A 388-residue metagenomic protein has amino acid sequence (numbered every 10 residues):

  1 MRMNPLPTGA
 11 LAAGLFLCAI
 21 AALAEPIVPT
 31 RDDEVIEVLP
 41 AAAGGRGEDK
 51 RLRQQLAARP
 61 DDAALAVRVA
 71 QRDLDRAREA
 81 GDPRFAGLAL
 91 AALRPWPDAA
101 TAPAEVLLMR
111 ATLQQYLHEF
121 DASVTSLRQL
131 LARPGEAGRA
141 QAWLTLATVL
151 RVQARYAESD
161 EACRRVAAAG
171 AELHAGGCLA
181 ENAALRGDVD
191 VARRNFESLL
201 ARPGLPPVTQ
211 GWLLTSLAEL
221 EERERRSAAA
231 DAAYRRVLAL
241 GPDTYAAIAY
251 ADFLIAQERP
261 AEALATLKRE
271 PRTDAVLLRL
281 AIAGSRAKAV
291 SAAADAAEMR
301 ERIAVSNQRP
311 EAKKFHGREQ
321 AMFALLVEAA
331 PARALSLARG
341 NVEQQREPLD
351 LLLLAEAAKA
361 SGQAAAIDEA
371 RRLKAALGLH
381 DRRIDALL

Functional and structural regions predicted by a protein language model:
A22-E105, L379: N-terminal leader/linker segments that initiate helical-solenoid repeat arrays
T30, A63-R68, A100-L107, P134-W143 (+7 more regions): Generic helix N-cap/helix-start motif at coil->alpha-helix transitions
E48, A89, S123, S159 (+5 more regions): Single-residue signature of alpha-solenoid repeat helices
R53, L90, R94, R128 (+7 more regions): Alpha-solenoid helical repeat scaffolds
R76, A80-P83, L117, Q153 (+6 more regions): Structural motif corresponding to the intra-repeat A-B loop/turn of tetratricopeptide repeats
A91-R94, D98, L131-A132, A167-A168 (+5 more regions): Amphipathic alpha-helical segments of tetratricopeptide repeats
T112, Q210, R300-R333, A338-R339: Alpha-helical adaptor scaffolds
